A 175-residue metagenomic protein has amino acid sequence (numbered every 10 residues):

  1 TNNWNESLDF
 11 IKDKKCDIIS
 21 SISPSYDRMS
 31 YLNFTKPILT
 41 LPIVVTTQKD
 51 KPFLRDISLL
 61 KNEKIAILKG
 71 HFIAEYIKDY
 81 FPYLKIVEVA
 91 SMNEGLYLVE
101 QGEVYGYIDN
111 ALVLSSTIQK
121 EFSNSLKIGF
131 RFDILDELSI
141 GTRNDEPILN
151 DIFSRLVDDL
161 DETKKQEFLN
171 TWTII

Functional and structural regions predicted by a protein language model:
T1-I175: Proline/Glycine/Serine-rich low-complexity intrinsically disordered segments that serve as flexible stalks/linkers
